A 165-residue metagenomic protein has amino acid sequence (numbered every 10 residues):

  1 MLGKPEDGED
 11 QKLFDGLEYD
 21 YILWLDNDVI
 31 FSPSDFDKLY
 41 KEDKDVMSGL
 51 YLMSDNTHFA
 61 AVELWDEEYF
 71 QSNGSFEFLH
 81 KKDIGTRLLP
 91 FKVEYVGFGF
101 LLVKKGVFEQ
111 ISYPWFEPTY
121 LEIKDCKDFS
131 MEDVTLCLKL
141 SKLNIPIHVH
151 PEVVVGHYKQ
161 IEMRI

Functional and structural regions predicted by a protein language model:
M1-D15, C137-L138: Short, conserved alpha-helix that lines the donor NDP-sugar binding/gating region of sugar-transfer enzymes
G8-I30: Short beta-strand-to-loop acidic/aromatic patch adjacent to the donor-nucleotide binding site
L25-N27, L50-L52, E152-V153: Active-site-proximal beta-strand/loop segments in catalytic clefts of secreted hydrolases
I30, S54-D55, V155, M163: Surface-exposed, flexible loop/turn segments at secondary-structure boundaries
S32-Y120: Conserved catalytic core of nucleotide-sugar-dependent glycosyltransferases
K105-G106, Q110-I165: C-terminal catalytic/acceptor-binding lobe
